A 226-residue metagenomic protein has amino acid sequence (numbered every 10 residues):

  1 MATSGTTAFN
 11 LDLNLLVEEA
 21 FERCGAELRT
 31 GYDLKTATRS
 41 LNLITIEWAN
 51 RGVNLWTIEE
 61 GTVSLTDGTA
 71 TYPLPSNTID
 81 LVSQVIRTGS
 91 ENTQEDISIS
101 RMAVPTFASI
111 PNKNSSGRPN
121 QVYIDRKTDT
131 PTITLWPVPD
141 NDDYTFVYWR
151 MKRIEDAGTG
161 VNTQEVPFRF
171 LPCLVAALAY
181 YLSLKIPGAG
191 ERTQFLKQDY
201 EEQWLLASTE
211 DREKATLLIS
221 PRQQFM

Functional and structural regions predicted by a protein language model:
M1-M226: Glycine-enriched, solvent-exposed interface loops adjoining structured elements
